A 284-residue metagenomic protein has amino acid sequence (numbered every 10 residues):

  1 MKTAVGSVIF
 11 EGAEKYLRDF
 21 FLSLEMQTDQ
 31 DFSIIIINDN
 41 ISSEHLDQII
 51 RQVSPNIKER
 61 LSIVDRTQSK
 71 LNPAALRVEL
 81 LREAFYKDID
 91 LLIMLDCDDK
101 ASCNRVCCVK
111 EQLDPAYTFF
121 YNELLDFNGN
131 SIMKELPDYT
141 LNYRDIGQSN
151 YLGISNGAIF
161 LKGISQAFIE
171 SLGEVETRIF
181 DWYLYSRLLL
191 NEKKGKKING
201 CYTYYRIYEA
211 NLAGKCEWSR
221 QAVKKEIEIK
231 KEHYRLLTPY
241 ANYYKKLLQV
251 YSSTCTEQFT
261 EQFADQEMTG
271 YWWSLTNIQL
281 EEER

Functional and structural regions predicted by a protein language model:
M1-I229: Nucleotide-sugar donor-binding/catalytic module of glycosyltransferases that assemble extracellular/cell-envelope
I50, S54, K58, K110 (+5 more regions): Residue-level detector of alpha-helical secondary structure
V53-S54, L113, I169, G173 (+4 more regions): Generic secondary-structure transition motif, activating predominantly at the C-termini of alpha-helices
P55, L236-P239, Y243: A structural signal for alpha-helix termini and helix-coil/disorder junctions
D99, Y202, Y240-A241, E267-M268: Short, solvent-exposed helix-helix connector turns and helix-capping sites enriched in acidic/polar residues
E217-K225, N242-R284: Non-catalytic, C-terminal membrane-associated alpha-helical segments of glycosyltransferases
E228-L236: Amphipathic alpha-helices of TPR/Sel1-like and other helical repeat/solenoid scaffolds
